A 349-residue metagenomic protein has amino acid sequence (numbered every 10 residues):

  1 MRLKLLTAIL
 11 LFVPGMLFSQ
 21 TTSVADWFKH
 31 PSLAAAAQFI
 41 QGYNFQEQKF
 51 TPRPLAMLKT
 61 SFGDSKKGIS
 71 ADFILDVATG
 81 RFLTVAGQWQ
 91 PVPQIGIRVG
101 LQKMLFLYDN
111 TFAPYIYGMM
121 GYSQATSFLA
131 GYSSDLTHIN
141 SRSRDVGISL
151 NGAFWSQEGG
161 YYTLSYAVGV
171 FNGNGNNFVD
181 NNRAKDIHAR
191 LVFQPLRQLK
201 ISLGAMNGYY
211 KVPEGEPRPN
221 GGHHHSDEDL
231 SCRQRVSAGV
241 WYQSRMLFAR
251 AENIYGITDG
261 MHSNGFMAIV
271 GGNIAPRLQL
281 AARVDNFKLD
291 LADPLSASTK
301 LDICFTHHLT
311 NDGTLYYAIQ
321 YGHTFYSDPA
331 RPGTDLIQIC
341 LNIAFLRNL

Functional and structural regions predicted by a protein language model:
M1-T21: Bacterial Sec-dependent N-terminal signal peptides
S23-G42, E47-N172, R183-K185, V192-I201 (+6 more regions): Outer membrane beta-barrel
F45-P52, F73-L83, R142-D145, N176-A184 (+4 more regions): Solvent-exposed loop/turn segments connecting transmembrane beta-strands in outer-membrane beta-barrel proteins
F62-K66, Y242-M246, L309: A generic beta-sheet turn/junction motif
Q124-S133, P213-D229, L291-P294, P329: Flexible, solvent-exposed loop segments that connect beta-strands
N172-N264: Surface-exposed beta-loop-beta
G271-G272, R277-G322: Outer membrane beta-barrel transmembrane domains
F305-H307, R331-L349: Outer-membrane beta-barrel "beta-signal"
